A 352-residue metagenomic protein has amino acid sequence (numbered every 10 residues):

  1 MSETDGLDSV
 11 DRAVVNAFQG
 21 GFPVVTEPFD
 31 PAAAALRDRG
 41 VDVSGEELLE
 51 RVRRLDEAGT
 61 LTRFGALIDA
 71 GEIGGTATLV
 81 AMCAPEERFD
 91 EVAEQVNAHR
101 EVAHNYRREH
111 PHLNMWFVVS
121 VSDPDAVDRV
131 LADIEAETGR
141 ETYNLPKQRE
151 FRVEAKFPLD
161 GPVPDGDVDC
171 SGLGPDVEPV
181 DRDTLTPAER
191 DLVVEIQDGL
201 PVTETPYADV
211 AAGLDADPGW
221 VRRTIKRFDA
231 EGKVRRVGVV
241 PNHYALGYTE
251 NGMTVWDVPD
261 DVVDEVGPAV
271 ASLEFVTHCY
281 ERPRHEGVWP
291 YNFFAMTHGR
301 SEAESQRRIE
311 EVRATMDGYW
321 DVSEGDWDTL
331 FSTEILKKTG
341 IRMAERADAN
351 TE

Functional and structural regions predicted by a protein language model:
M1-E352: A compositional/biophysical signature of low hydrophobicity enriched in polar/charged and small residues
